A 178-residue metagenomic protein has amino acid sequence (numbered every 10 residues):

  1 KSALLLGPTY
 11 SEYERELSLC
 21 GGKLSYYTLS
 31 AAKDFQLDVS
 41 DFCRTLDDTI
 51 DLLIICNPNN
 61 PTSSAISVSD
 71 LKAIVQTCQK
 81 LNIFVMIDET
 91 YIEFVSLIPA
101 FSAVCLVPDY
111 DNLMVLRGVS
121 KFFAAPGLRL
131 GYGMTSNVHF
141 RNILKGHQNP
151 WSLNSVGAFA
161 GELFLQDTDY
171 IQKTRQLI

Functional and structural regions predicted by a protein language model:
K1-E16: Conserved PLP-anchoring active-site segment centered on the Schiff-base-forming lysine
T9-S11, T28-D34: Short, acidic/turn-prone active-site loops that include or flank metal/cofactor- and phosphate-binding residues
E12-E14, N112-I178: PLP-dependent aminotransferase class I/II
E16-L17, C78: Short hydrophobic alpha-helical segments of the AMP-binding
C20, K80-L81, Y110: Helix C-cap/helix->beta junction micro-motif
S25, K33-V95: Active-site phosphate-binding strand-loop segment of PLP-dependent enzymes
